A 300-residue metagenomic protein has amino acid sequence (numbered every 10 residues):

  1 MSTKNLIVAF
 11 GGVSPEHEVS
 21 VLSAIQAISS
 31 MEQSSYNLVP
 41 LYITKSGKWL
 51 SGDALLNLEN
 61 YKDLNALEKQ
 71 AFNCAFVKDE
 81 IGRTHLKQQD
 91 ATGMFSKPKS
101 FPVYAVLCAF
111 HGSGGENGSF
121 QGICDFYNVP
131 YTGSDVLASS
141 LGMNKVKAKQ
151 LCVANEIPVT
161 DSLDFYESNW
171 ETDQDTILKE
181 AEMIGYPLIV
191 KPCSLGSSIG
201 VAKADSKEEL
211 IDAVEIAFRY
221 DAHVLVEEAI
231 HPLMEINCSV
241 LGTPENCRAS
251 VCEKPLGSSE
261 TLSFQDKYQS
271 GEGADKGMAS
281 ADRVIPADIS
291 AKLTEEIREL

Functional and structural regions predicted by a protein language model:
M1-L137, L141-M143, K147, Y166-L178: ATP-binding N-terminal substructure of ATP-dependent carboxylate-amine bond-forming enzymes
S2-F10, S14-P15, V21-S29, S96-F101 (+2 more regions): Active-site nucleotide/adenylate-binding loops and adjacent lid/helix of ATP-dependent enzymes
S2-K4, A9-V13, D288-L300: ATP-dependent carboxylate activation and anion-phosphoryl transfer catalytic cores that bind Mg-ATP to form
V8, H17-V19, G47-K48, V129 (+10 more regions): Flexible, active-site-adjacent loop/turn segments at secondary-structure boundaries
N37-V39, P130, P158-D161, R248: Conserved beta-strand segments of alpha/beta enzyme cores
S46-L50, G196, L233-N237: Short, active-site-adjacent cap segments at secondary-structure transitions
D205-E299: Phosphate-binding site of ATP-dependent enzymes
